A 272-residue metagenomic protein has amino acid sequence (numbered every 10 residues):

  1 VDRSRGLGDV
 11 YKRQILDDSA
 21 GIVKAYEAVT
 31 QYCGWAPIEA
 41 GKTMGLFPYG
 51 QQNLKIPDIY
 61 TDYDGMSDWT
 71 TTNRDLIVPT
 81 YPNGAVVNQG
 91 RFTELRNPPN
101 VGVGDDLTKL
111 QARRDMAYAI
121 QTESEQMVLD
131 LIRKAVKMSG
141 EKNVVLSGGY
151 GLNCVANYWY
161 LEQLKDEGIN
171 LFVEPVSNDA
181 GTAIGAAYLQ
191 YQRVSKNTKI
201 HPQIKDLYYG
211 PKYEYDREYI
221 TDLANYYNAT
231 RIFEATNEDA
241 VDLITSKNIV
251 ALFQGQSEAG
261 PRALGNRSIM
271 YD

Functional and structural regions predicted by a protein language model:
V1-Q14: Single conserved hydrophobic/aromatic residue that forms the stacking wall/gate of nucleotide- or nucleobase-binding
R5, S147, A251-Q254: Short beta-strand segments
K12-N53, A183, Y188: Glycine-rich phosphate-binding loop plus the immediately following alpha-helix
K24, A28-Y32, Y118-A119, D130 (+4 more regions): Alpha-helical scaffold segments in soluble metabolic enzymes
P37-K142, V155-Q163, T198: A contiguous, well-structured pocket-lining segment that forms one wall/lid of small-molecule binding clefts in soluble
Q126-Y213: Catalytic phosphate/nucleotide-handling subdomain of diverse soluble enzymes
Q192-E258, L264: Acidic, glycine/GT-rich loop-and beta-edge segments that sit at the periphery of enzyme/chaperone cores
G260-D272: Polar, glycine-rich mid-to-C-terminal structural blocks that act as macromolecule-binding/assembly scaffolds
